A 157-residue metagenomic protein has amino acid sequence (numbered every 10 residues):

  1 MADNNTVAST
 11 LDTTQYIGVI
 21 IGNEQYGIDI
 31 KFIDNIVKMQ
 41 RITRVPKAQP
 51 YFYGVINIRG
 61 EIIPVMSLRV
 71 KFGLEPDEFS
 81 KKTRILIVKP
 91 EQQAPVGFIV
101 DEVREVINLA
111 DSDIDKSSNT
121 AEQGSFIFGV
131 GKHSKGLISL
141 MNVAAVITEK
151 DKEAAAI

Functional and structural regions predicted by a protein language model:
M1-I157: An acidic, low-aromatic, low-complexity terminal/linker signal
